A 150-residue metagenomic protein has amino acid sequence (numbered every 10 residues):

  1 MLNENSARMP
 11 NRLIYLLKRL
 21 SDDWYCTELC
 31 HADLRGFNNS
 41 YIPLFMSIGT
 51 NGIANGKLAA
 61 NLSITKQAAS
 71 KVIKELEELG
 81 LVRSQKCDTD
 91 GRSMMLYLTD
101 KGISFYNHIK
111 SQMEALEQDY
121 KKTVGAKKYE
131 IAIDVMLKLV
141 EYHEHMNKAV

Functional and structural regions predicted by a protein language model:
M1-R35: N-terminal leader segment of winged-helix/HTH proteins
M1-S6, K127-V150: C-terminal regulatory/oligomerization modules of transcriptional regulators
M9, S40-Y41, K101, K128: N-terminal positioning helix adjacent to the helix-turn-helix/winged-helix DNA-binding module
L13-L16, Y41-S47, N61, E75 (+1 more regions): Residue-level recognition of specific faces of alpha-helices
L17, S21-E28, L62, F105 (+2 more regions): Alpha-helical linker/hinge and terminal dimerization helices associated with HTH transcriptional regulators
W24-T65: N-terminal helix-turn-helix DNA-binding core of bacterial DNA-binding proteins
N55-G56, Q67, K74, M94: Residues within helix-turn-helix
K74-D134: Charged, amphipathic alpha-helical coiled-coil/dimerization segments
